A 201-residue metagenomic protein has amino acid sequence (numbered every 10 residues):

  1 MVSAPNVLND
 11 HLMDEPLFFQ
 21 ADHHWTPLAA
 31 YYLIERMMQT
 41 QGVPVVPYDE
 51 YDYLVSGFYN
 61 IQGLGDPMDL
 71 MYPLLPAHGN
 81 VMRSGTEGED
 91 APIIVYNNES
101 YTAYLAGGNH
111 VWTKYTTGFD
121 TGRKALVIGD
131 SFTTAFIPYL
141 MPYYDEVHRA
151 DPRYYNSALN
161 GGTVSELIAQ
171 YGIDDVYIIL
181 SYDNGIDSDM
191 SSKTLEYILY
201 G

Functional and structural regions predicted by a protein language model:
M1-G201: Extracellular glycan-modifying ectodomains
